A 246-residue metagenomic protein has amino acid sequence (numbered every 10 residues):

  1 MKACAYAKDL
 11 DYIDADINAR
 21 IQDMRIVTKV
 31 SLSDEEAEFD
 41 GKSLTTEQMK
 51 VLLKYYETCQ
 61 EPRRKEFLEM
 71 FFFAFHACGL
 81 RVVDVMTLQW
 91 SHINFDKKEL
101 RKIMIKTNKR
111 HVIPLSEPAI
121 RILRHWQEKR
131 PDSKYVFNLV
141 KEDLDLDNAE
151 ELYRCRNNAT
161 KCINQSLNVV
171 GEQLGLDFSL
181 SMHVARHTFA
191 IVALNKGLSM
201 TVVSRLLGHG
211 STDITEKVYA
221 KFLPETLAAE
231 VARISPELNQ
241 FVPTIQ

Functional and structural regions predicted by a protein language model:
M1-Q22: N-terminal DNA-binding recognition helix of tyrosine site-specific recombinases/integrases
A15-V82, M86: Basic, Lys/Arg- and aromatic-enriched nucleic-acid-binding interface segment
E38-K42, T107-H125, S133-V169: C-terminal catalytic core of Y-nucleophile DNA break-rejoin enzymes
F72, H76, L80, R186-G210: C-terminal catalytic core of tyrosine-transesterase DNA break-rejoin enzymes
H92-E99, D177-F178, L198-V218, Q246: Short, polar N-cap/turn motifs at the start of nucleic acid-interacting alpha helices
M104, E142-D143, L207-R233: Catalytic-site neighborhood detector that most strongly recognizes the C-terminal catalytic loop/helix of tyrosine
P114, R121, W126, K221-Q246: DNA/chromatin major-groove-contacting recognition/catalytic segments
P131, L139-E150, A232-Q246: C-terminal secondary-structure termini that scaffold catalytic or DNA-interacting sites
